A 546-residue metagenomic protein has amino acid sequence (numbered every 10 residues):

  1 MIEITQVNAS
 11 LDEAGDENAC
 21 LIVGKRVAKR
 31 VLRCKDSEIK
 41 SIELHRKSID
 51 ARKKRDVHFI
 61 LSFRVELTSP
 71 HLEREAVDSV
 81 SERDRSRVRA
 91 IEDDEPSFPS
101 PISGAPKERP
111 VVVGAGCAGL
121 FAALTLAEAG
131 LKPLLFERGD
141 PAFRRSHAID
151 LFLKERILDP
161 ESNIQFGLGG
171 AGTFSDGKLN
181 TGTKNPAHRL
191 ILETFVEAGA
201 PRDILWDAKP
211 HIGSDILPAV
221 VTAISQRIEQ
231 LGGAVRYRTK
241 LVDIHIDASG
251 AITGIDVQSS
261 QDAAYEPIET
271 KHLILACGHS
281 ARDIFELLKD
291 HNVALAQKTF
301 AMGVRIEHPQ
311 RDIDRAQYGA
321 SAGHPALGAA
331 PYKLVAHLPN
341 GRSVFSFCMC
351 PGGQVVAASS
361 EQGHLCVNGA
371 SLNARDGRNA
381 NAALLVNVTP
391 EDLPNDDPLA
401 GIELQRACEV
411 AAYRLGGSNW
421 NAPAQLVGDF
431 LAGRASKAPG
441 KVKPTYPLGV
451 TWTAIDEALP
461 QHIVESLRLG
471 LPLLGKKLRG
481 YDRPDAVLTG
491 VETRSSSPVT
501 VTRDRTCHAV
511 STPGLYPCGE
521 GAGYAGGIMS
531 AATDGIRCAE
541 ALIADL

Functional and structural regions predicted by a protein language model:
M1-F59, V65-A198, R202-L546: Residues forming the flavin
